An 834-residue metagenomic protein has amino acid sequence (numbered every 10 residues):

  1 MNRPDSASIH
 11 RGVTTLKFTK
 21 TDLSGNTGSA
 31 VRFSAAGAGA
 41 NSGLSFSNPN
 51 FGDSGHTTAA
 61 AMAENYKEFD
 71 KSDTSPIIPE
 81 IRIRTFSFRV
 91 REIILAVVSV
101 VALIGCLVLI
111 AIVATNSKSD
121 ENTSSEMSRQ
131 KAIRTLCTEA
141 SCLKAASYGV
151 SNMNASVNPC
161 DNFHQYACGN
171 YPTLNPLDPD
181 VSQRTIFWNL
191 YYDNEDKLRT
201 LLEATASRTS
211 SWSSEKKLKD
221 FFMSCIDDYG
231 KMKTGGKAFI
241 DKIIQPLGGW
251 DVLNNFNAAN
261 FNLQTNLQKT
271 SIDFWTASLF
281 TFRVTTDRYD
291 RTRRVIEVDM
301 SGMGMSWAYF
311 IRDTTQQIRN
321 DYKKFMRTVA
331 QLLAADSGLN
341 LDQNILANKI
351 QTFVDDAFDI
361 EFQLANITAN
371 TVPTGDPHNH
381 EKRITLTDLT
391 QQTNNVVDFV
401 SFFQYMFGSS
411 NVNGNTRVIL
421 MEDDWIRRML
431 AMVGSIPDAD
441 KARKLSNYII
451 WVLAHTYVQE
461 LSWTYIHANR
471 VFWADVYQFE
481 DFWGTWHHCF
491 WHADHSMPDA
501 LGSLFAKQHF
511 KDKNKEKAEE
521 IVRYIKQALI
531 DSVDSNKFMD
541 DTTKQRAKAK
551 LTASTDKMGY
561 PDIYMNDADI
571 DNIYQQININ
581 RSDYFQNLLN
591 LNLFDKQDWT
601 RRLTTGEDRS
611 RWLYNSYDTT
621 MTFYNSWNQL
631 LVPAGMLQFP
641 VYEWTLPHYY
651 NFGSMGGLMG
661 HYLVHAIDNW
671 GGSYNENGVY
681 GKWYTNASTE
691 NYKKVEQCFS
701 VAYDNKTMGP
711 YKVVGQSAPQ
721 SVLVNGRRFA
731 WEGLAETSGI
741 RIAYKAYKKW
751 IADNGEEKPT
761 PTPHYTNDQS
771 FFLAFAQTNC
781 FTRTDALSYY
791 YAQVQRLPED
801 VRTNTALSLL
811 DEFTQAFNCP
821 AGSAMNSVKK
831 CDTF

Functional and structural regions predicted by a protein language model:
M1-T74: Intrinsically disordered, low-complexity cytosolic terminal tails
E64-I104, D321: Helix-loop boundary elements of multi-pass alpha-helical membrane proteins
I93-R134: Alpha-helical transmembrane segments in eukaryotic/viral proteins
N116, A347, A357, Q363 (+6 more regions): Intrinsically disordered, low-complexity linker/terminal regions across diverse proteins
S128-S151: Short, Gly/Pro- and small/polar-rich lid/capping loops
C137, S141-C142, N158-D161, Y166-K237: Active-site-surrounding "flap" and adjacent substrate/cofactor-binding loops of secreted or lumenal enzymes, prototyped
N152-L174, Y309-L332, A730, I740-I742: Hydrophobic/aromatic-rich, well-ordered segments within soluble, folded domains that form packed cores
K197-Y524, P561-Y564, N578-Y584, L588-F594: Noncatalytic, helix-rich "gating/capping" subdomain that lines the substrate-entry/channel surface of large enzyme
